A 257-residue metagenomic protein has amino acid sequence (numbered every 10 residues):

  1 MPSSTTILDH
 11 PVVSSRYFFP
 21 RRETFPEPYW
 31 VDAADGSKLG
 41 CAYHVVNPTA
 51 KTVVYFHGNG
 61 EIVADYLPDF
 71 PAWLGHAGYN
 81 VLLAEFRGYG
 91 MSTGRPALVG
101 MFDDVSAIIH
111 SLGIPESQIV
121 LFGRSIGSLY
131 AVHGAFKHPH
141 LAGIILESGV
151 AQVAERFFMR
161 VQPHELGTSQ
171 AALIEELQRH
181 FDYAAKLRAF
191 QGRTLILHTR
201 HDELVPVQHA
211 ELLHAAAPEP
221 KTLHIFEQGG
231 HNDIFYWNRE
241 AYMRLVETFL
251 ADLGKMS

Functional and structural regions predicted by a protein language model:
M1-A33, S37-A42: An N-terminal hydrophobic leader/cap segment in hydrolases
N59-A72: The serine-hydrolase catalytic nucleophile loop
W73-T93: Conserved alpha/beta-hydrolase
R95-I114, Y183: Alpha/beta-hydrolase active-site loop
H133-A189, I225: Hydrolase active-site cap/lid region
A189-Q191, I196-H198, D202: Short beta-strand/loop motif that positions the catalytic acidic residue of the alpha/beta-hydrolase fold
R200-V205, N232-D233: Acidic catalytic loop of the alpha/beta-hydrolase fold
G229-E240: Catalytic histidine-centered segment of alpha/beta-hydrolase-like enzymes
